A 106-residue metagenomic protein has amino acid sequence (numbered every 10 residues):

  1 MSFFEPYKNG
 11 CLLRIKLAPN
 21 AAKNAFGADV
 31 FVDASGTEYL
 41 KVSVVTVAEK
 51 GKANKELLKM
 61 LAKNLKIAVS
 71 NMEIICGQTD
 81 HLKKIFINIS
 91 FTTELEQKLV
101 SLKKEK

Functional and structural regions predicted by a protein language model:
M1-K50, K55, I74-T79, K83-K106: Contiguous, often N-terminal, cationic amphipathic patches that form binding interfaces
L58: Generic structural marker for isolated residues within well-ordered, non-membrane alpha-helices of soluble domains
V69-N71: Short acidic capping loops at alpha-helix termini that bridge into adjacent secondary structure
